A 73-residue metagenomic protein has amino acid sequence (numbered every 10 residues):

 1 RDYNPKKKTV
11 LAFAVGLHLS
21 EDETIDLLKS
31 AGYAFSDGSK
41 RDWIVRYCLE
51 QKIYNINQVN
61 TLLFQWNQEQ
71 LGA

Functional and structural regions predicted by a protein language model:
R1-P5, K29-G32: Recognition helix of helix-turn-helix/homeodomain-like DNA-binding domains that insert into the DNA major groove
D2-G16: Short, basic-rich loop-to-helix N-cap that marks the start of a DNA-contacting helix
L19-S20: Arginine/glycine-rich "motif VI" loop of SF2 helicases in the C-terminal RecA-like domain
E23-I56, N60, F64-G72: Short amphipathic recognition helices of helix-turn-helix/homeodomain-type DNA-binding modules
